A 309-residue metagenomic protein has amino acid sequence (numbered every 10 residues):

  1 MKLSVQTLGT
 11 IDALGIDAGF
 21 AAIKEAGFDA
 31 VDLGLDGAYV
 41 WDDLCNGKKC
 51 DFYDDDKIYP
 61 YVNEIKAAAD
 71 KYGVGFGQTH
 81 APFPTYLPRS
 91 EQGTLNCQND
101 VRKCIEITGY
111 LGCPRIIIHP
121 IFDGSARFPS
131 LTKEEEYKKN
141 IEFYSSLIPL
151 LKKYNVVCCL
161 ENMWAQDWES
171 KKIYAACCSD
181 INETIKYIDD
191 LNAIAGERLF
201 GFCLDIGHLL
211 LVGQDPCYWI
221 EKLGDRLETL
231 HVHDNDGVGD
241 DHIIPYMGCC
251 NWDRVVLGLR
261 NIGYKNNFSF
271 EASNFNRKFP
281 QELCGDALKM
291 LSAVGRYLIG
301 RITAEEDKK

Functional and structural regions predicted by a protein language model:
M1-Q6, G77-L87, D123-F128: N-terminal small/glycine-rich loop or linker at the start of catalytic domains across soluble metabolic enzymes
M1-S4, G9-D29, D70, Q98 (+3 more regions): Histidine-acidic metal/acid-base catalytic patches
G9-I11, L35-Y39, P82-T85, P120-G124 (+4 more regions): Active-site-proximal loop/turn and secondary-structure-junction residues that shape catalytic pockets, frequently
G19, I65, C104, L147 (+1 more regions): Aromatic/hydrophobic pocket-lining residues that form π-stacking "cages" and hydrophobic walls in ligand
D32, Q78, I117, C159 (+2 more regions): Conserved beta-strand positions in the central sheet of alpha/beta enzyme cores
G34-I65: Glycine-rich, proline-tolerant flexible connector loops at the mouths of alpha/beta enzymes
V62, A67-G77: Glycine-rich, aromatic-flanked loop segments that form ligand/cofactor-binding clefts across common enzyme folds
D70-Y72, T85-G201, L211, A293: Active-site acidic/histidine proton-transfer and metal-coordination neighborhood in alpha/beta enzyme cores
